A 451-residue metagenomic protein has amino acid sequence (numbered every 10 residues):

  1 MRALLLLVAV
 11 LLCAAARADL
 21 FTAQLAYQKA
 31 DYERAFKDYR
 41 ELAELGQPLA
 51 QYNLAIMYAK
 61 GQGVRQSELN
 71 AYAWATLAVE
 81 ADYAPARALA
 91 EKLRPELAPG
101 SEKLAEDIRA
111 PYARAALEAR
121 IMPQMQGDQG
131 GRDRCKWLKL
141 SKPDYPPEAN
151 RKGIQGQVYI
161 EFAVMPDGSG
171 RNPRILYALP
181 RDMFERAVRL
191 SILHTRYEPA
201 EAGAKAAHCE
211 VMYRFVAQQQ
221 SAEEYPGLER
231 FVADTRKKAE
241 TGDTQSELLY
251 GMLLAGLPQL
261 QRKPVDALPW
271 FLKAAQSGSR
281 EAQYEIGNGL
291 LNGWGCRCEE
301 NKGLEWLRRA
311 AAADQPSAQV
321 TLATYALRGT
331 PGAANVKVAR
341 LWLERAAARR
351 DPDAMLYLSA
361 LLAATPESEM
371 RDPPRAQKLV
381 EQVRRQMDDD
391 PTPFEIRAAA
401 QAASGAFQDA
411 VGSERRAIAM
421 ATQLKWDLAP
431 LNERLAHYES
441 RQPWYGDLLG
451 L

Functional and structural regions predicted by a protein language model:
D19, A30-D31, E44-P48, K60-Q62 (+13 more regions): Short helix-capping/linker turns of helical repeat alpha-solenoids
D19-A26, N53-K60, E91-L93, L249-L257 (+5 more regions): Hydrophobic face of amphipathic alpha-helices that form TPR/SEL1-like repeat modules and related alpha-solenoid
A30-R34, R65-A73, Y225-R230, L260-W270 (+4 more regions): Structural signature of tandem alpha-helical TPR/SEL1-like repeats, specifically the intra-repeat loop/turn
K92-C135, M370-R371, D388-P391, I396 (+2 more regions): Terminal, low-structured helical/coil segments at or just beyond the last alpha-helical repeat
E118-E161, A187-A233: Short proline/glycine- and basic residue-enriched helix-capping loop/turn segments at helix->loop/beta transitions
M165, S169-E201: A short, well-structured alpha-helical segment
